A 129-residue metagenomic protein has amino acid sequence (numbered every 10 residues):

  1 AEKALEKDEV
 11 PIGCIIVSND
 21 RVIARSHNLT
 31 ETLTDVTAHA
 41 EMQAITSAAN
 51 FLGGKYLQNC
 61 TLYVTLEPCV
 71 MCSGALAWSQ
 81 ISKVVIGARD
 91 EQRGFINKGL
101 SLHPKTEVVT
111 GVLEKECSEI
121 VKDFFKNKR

Functional and structural regions predicted by a protein language model:
A1-K7, P68-R129: Zinc-dependent deaminase
D8-I12, Q58: Short, basic and Ser/Thr-rich N-terminal targeting/leader segments
I12-D20: Short beta-strand scaffold segments in enzyme catalytic cores
I23-T30: Short beta->alpha transition motifs characteristic of CBS
A24, E41-N50: Glycine/small-residue-rich phosphate/adenosyl-binding loop
T32-M42: A short, polar/charged loop-to-alpha-helix boundary motif
G54-L66: Immediate flanking context of iron-sulfur cluster ligation sites
